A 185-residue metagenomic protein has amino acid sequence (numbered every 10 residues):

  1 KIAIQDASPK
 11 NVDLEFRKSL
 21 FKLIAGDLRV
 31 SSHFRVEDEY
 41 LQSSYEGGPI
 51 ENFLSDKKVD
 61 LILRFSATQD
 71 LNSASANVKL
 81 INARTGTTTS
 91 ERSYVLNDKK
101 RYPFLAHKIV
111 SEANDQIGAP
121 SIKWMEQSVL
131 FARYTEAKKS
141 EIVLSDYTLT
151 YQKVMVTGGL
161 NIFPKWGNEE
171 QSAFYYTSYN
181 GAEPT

Functional and structural regions predicted by a protein language model:
K1, T85-T89, L96-V154: C-terminal/domain-edge helix-coil "capping" segments
K1-N52: Short beta-strand->alpha-helix linker/helix-N-cap micro-motif that forms a surface specificity/interaction loop
A3-D6, L23, D27, R35-E37 (+4 more regions): Soluble periplasmic/extracytoplasmic beta-strand elements of cell-envelope proteins
L23-F34, K57, K108, E112-P120: Structured segments of extracytoplasmic/periplasmic soluble domains in secreted or envelope-associated proteins
P49-I109: Amphipathic beta-strand/beta-sheet edge segments enriched in Tyr/Trp
S66, V129-E136, N168, F174-G181: Beta-strand C-termini and the immediately following turn/loop, strongest in propeller blades
L71-N77, E136-L144, A182-T185: Structural motif
I122, G159-T177: Conserved beta-propeller blade repeats
